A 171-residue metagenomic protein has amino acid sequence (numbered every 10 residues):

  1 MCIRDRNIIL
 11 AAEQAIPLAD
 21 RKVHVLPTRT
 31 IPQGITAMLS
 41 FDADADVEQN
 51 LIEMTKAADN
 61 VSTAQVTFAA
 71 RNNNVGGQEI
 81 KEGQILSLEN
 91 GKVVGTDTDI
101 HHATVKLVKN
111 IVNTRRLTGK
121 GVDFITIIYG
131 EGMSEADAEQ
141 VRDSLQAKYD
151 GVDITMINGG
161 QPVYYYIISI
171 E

Functional and structural regions predicted by a protein language model:
M1-I3: Short, small-residue-biased leader/transition segments that mark boundaries at the very start of proteins
R6-I9, R29-I35, P162-V163: Short gly/pro/ser/thr-enriched loop/turn and capping motifs at secondary-structure boundaries
N7-A19, D137-R142: Short Gly/Thr/Asp-enriched flexible loops that form oxyanion-binding sites at enzyme active sites
L18, V23-V25, D143-K148, V152-M156: Polyanionic, low-complexity intrinsically disordered segments
A19, R29, T118-V122, G160-P162: Short flexible coil/turn linkers enriched for glycine and charged/polar residues that connect secondary-structure
A19-K22, L26-V108: Internal, active-site/partner-interface "lid" segment
E79-H102, L107-S144, I167-E171: Glycine-rich phosphate/diphosphate-binding loops and the adjacent beta-loop-alpha structural elements that coordinate
T155-E171: C-terminal edge-of-domain segments
